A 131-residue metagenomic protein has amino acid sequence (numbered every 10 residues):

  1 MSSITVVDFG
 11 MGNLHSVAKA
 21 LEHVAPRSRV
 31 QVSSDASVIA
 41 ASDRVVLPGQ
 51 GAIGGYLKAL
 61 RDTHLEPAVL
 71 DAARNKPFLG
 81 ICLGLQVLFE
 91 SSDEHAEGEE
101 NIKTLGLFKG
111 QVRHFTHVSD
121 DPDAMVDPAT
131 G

Functional and structural regions predicted by a protein language model:
M1-P77, L83, G106-D120: N-terminal beta1-alpha1 cap of cysteine-dependent amidohydrolase-like domains
C82, Q86-L88: Glycine-rich nucleophile elbow surrounding the catalytic serine of serine-hydrolase chemistry
E90-G131: Pocket-forming structural segment of enzyme catalytic cores
